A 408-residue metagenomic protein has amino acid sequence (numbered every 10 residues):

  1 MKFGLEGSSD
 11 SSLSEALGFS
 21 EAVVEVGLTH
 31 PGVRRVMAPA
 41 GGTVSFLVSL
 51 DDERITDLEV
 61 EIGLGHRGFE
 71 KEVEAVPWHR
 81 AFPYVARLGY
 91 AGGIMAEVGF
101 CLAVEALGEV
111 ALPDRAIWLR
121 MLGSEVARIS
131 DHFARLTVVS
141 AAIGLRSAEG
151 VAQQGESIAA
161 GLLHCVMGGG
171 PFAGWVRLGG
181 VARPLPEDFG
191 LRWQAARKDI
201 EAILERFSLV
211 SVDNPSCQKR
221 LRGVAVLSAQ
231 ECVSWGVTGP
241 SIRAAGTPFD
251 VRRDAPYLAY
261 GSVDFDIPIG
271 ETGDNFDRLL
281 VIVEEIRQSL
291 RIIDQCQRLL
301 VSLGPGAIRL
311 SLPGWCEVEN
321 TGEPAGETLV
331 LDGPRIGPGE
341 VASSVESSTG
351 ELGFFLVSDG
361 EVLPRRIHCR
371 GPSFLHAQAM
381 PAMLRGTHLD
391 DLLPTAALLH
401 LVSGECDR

Functional and structural regions predicted by a protein language model:
K2-R408: Metal/cofactor-centered catalytic core regions of large enzymes
